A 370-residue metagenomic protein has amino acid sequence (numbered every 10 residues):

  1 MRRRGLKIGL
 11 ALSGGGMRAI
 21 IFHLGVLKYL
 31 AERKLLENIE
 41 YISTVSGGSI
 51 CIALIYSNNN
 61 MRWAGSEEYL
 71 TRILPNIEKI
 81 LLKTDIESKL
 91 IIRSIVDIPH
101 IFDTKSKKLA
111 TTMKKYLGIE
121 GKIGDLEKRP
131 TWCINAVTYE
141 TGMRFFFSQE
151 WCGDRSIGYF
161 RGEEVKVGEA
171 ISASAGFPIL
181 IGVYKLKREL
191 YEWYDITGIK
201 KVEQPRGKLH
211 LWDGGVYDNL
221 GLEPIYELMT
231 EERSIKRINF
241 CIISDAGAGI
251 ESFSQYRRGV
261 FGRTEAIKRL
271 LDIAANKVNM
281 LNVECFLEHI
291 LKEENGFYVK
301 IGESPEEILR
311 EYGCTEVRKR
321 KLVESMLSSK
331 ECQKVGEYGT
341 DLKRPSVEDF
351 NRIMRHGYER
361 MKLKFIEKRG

Functional and structural regions predicted by a protein language model:
R2-I8, P205-G207: A short, charged/proline- and glycine-enriched loop that marks the coil->beta-strand transition at the N-terminal
G5-A11, G16-K107, S148-Q149: Patatin-like phospholipase
G9-A11, Y41-T44, C133-N135, H210 (+1 more regions): Structural recognition of the beta-strand scaffold that forms the well-ordered cores of secreted hydrolase catalytic
R18, S88-P99, L126-L228: Active-site gating loop/helix substructures
I21, C51-Y56, F145, L220-E223 (+1 more regions): A short acidic (Asp/Glu
N60-K108, E150-W151, K201-G370: Non-catalytic peripheral regions of patatin-like phospholipases
K108-E127, C133, G162, R344 (+1 more regions): Conserved N-terminal structural segment that caps and organizes enzyme catalytic cores in eukaryotes
